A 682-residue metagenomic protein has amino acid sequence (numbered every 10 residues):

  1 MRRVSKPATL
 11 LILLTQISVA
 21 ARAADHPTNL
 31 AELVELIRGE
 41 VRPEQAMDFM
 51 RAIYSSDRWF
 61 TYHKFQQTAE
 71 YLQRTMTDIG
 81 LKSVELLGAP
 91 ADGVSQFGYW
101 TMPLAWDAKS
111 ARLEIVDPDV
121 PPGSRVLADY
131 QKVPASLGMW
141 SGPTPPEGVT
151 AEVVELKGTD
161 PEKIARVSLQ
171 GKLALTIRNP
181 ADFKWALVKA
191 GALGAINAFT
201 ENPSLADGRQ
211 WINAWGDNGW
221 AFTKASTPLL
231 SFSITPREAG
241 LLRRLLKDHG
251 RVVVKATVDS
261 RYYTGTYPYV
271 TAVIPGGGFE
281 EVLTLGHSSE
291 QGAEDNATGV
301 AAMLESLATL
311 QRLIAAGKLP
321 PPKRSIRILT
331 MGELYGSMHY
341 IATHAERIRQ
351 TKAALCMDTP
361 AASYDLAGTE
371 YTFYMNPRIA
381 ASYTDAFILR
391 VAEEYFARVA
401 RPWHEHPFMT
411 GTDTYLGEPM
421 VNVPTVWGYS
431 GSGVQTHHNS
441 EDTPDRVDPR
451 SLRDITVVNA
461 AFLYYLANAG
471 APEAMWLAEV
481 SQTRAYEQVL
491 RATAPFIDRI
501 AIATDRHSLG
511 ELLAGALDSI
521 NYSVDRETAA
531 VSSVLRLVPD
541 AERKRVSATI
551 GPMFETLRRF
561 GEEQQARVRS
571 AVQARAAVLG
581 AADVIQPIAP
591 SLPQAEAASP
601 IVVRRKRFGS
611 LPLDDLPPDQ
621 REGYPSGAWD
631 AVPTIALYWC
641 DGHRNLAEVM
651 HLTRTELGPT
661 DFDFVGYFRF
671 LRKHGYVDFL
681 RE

Functional and structural regions predicted by a protein language model:
D25, P43, R51-Q170: Noncatalytic luminal/extracellular "stalk/propeptide" segments of secretory-pathway proteins
D25-H63, G98, T359, R644 (+1 more regions): N-terminal capping segment at the start of a domain
D48, T309-H339, R347: Short helix-loop-beta-strand segments that form the rim/entrance of peptidase-like active sites
R51, T61-H63, A128-L230, A308 (+2 more regions): Extracellular/luminal Protease-associated
K132-K163, N218-A297, L304-K318, S325: Soluble metallo-hydrolase cores and metallopeptidase-like ectodomains found primarily in the secretory/periplasmic
A239-G240, G277-F279, M331-T436, R446-R450 (+4 more regions): Metal-dependent peptidase/peptidase-like ectodomains
R324, Q435-L490, R558-E562, R567 (+2 more regions): His/Asp/Glu-rich mid-to-C-terminal helical/loop segments that flank catalytic regions of hydrolases
L509, V546, A628-E682: Long, charge-rich, low-complexity alpha-helical segments
